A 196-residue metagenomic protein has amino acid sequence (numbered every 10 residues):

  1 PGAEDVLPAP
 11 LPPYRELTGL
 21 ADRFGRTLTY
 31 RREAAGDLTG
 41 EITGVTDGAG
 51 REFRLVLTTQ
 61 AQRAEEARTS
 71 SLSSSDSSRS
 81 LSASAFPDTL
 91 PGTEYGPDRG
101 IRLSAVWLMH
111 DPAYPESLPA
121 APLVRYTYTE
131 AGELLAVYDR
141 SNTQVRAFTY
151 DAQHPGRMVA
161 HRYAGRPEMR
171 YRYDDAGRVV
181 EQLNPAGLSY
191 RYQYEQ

Functional and structural regions predicted by a protein language model:
P1-Q196: Extended charged/polar low-complexity repeat regions
